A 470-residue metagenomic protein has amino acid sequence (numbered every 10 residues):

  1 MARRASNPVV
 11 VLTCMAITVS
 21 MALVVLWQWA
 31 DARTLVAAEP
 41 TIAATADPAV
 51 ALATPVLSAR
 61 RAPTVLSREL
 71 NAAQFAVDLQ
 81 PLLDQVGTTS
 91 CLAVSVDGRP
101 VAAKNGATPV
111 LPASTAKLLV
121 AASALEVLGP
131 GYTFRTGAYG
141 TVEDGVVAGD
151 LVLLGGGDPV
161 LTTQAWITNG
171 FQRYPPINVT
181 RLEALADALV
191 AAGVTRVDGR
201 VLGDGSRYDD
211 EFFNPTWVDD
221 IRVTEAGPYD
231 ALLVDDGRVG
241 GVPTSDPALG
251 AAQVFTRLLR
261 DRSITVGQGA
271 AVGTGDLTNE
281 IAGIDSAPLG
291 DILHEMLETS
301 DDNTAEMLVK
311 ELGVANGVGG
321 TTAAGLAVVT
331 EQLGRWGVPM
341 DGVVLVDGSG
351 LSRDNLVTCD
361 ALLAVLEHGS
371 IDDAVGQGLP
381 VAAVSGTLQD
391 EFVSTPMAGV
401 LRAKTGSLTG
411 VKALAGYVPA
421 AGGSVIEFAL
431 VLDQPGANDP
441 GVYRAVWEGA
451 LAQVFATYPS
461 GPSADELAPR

Functional and structural regions predicted by a protein language model:
M1-S20: N-terminal export and membrane-targeting signals
M21-R61, T133, S263: C-terminal region of N-terminal signal peptides and the immediate post-cleavage residues of exported proteins
A46-L111, L185-V194: Beta-lactamase-like hydrolase cores
T89, V146-D230, S263-I264, A270-G273 (+1 more regions): Mid-domain, small-residue-enriched loop/turn segments at the edges of structured enzyme/sensor domains
A102-A103, G313-R470: Small-residue-rich helix-loop
P112-P130, V201, L232, V254-L259 (+2 more regions): Active-site SXXK
E126-T141, S263-A271, V375-G376: Short, well-structured active-site flanking segments
P228, D235-D373: A small/polar active-site loop signature that marks catalytic segments
